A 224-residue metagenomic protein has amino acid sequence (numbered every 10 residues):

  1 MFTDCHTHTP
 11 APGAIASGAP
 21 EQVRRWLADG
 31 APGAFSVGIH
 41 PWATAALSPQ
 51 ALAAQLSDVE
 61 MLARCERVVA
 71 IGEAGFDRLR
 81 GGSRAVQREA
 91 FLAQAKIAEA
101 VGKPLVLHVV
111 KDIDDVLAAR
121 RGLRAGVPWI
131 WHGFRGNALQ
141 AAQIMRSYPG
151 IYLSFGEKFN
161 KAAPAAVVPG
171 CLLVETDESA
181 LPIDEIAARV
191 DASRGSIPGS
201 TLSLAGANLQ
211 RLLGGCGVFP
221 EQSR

Functional and structural regions predicted by a protein language model:
M1-R224: Mid-domain alpha/beta scaffold segments of enzyme catalytic cores
